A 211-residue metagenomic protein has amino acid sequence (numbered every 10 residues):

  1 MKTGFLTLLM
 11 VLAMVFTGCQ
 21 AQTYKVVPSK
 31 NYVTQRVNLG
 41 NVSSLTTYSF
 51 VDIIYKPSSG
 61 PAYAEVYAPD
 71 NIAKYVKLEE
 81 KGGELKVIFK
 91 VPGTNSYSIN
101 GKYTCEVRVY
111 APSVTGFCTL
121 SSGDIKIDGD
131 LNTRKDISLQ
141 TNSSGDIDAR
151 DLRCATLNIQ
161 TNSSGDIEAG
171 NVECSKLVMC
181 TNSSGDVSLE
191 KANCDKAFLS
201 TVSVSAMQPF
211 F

Functional and structural regions predicted by a protein language model:
M1-S29: Bacterial Sec-dependent N-terminal signal peptides
C19-L120, K126-Q140, A155-N158, D195-F198: Acidic (Asp/Glu) and glycine-rich low-complexity loops/linkers that are typically intrinsically disordered
I53, I125-K126, D146-I147, D166 (+1 more regions): Short beta-strands and strand-coil junctions in structured, solvent-facing domains, enriched
T119-S122, N142, D148, E168: Extracellular beta-strand-rich, repetitive "passenger/adhesive" scaffolds that bind or process carbohydrates
R150-F211: Short, surface-exposed interaction patches in beta-rich subdomains that mediate adhesion/assembly near membranes
